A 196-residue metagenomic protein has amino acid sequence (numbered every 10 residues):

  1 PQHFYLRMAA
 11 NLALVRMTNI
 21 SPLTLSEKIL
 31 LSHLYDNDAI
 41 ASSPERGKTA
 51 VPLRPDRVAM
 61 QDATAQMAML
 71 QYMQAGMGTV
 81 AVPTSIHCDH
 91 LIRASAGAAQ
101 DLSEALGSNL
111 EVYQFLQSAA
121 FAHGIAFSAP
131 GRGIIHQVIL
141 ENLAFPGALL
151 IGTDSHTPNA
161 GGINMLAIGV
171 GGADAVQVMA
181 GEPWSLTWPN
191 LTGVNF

Functional and structural regions predicted by a protein language model:
P1-C88: N-terminal amphipathic, basic-rich helices that act as targeting or association modules
H3-A10, L25, K48, T64-M67 (+6 more regions): Conserved active-site and cofactor/substrate-binding residues in soluble primary-metabolism enzymes
A10-L12, P52, I92-L102, A120 (+1 more regions): Gly-rich Lys/Arg/Thr-decorated short loops/hinges at beta-loop-alpha junctions or inter-strand turns that position
L14, T18, N37, A119-A126 (+1 more regions): Change "in soluble alpha/beta enzymes" to "in soluble alpha/beta proteins
L25, H33-L34, P55-R57, C88-L91 (+7 more regions): Fold-independent oxyanion-binding glycine-rich loops and adjacent beta-strand/coil segments at enzyme active sites
S32-A41, V82, C88-D89, S118 (+2 more regions): ATP-binding N-lobe of GHMP and related small-molecule kinases
D62, F145-F196: Mobile "lid/hinge" segments at catalytic clefts and subdomain interfaces of large enzymes
M77-I151: Anion-binding (especially nucleotide phosphate/pyrophosphate-binding) glycine-rich loop and adjoining beta-alpha core
